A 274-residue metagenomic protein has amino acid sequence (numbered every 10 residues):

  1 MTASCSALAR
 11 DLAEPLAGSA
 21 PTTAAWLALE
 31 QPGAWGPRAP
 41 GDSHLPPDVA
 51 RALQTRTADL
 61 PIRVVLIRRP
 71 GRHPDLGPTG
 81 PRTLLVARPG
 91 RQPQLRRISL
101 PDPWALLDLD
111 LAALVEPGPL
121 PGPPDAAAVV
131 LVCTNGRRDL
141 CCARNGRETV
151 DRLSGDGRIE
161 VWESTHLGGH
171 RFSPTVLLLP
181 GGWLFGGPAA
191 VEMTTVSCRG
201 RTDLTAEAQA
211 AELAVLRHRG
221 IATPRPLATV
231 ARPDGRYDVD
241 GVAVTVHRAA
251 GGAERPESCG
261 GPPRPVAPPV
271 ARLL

Functional and structural regions predicted by a protein language model:
M1-L274: Histidine/cysteine-enriched polar flanking segments
